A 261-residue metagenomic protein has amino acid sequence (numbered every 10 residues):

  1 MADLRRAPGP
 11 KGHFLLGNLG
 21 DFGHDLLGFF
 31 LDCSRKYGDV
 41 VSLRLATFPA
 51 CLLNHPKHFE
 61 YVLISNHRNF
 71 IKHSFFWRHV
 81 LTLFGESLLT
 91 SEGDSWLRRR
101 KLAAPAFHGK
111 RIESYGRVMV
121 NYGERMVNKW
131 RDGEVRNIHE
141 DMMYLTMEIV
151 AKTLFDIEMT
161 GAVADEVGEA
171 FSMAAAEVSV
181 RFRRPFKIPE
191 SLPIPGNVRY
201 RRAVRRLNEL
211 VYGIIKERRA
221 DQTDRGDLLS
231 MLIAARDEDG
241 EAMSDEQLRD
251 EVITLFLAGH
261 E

Functional and structural regions predicted by a protein language model:
M1-A50, K57, Y61, F75-L83 (+4 more regions): N-terminal targeting/anchor module and adjacent flexible "hinge" preceding the catalytic domain
M1-A7, F30, K72-V80, S95 (+1 more regions): Cytochrome P450 heme-thiolate monooxygenase catalytic core
L53-P56, Y61-V62, A151, G259: Conserved H-X4-D acyltransferase segment
E60-V62, R98, T146: Short catalytic/ligand-binding loop motif for oxyanion handling, primarily in non-cytosolic enzymes, centered on
I64-R68: Short Gly/aromatic-enriched secondary-structure transition segments
A103: Acidic-aromatic/histidine active-site loop/patch
